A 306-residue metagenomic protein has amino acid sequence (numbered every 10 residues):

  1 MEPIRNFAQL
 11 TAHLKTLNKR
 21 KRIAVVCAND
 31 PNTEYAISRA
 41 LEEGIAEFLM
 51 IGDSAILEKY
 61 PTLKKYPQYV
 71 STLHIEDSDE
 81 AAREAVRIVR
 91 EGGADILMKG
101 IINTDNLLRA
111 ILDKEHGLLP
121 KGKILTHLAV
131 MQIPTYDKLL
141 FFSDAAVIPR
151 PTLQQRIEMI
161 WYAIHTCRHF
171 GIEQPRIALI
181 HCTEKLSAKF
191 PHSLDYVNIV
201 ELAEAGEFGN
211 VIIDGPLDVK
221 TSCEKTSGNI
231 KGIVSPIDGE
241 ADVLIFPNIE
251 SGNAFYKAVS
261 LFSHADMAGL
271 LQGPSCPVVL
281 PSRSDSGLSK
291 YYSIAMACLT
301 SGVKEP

Functional and structural regions predicted by a protein language model:
M1-I237, D242-P306: Anion-binding alpha/beta catalytic cores of soluble intermediary-metabolism enzymes, centered on
